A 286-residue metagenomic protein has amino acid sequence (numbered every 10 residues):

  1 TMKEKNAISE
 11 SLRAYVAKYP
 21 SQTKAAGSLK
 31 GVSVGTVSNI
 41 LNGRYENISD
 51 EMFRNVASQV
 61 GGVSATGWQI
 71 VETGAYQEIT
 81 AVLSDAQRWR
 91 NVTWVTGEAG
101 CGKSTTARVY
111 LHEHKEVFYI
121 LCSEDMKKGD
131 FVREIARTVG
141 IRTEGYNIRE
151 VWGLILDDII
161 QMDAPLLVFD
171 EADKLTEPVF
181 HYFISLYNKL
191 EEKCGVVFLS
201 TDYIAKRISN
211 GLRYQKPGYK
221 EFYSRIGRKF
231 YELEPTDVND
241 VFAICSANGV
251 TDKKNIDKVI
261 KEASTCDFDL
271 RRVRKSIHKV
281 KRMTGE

Functional and structural regions predicted by a protein language model:
T1-G62, T66, E221, R228-E286: C-terminal alpha-helical "lid" subdomain
I70-Q87: Pre-Walker A adenine-sensing motif
R88-L111, S123-E124: Walker A/P-loop nucleotide-binding motif
W94-A99, L175, Y187-P217: Sensor-1/coupling segment of RecA-like P-loop NTPase cores
I120-E124, N210-G211, K216-K220, G227-N239: Conserved AAA+ ATPase "SRH/arginine-finger" region at the nucleotide-binding site
C122-M162: Short glycine-rich substrate-engagement loop in P-loop NTPases that contacts/grips substrate
E124-K127, K174, T201-K206, P235-N239: Conserved nucleotide-binding/hydrolysis micro-motifs of P-loop NTPases
D158-V179, F183, L190: Conserved P-loop NTPase "ATPase switch" module shared by AAA+ and STAND
